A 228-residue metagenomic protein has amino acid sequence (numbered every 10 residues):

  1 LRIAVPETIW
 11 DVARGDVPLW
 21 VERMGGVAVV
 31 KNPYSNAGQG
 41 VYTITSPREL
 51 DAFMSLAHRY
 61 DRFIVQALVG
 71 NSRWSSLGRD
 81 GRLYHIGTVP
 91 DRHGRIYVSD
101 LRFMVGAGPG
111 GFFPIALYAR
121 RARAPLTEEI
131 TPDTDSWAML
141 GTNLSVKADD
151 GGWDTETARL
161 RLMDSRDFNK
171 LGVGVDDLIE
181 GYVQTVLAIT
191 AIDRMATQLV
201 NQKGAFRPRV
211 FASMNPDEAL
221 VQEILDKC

Functional and structural regions predicted by a protein language model:
L1-D80: Active-site nucleotide/adenylate-binding loops and adjacent lid/helix of ATP-dependent enzymes
W10, A67, V105-G106, A119: Hydrophobic side chains in beta-strands
K31, L50-M54, V65-Q66, H85-P90 (+2 more regions): Short, surface-exposed linear patches
Y42, F103-M104: Conserved hydrophobic/aromatic positions in well-ordered beta-strands
F63, S99-R102: Residue-level detector of short, conserved catalytic/binding motifs and their immediate flanks
G70-D91, I96-V98: Flexible, glycine/threonine-enriched loop-and-boundary segments that flank and lead into catalytic domains of large
V89-D100, A107-C228: ATP-dependent carboxylate activation and anion-phosphoryl transfer catalytic cores that bind Mg-ATP to form
